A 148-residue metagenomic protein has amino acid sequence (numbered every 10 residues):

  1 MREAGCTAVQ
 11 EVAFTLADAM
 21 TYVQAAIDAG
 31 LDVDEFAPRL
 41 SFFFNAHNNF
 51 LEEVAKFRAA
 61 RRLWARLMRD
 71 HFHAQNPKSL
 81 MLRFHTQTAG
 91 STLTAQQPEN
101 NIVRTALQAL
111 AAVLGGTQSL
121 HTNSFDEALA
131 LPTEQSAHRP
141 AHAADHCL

Functional and structural regions predicted by a protein language model:
M1-A111, S124-H142: Helix-rich catalytic cores of soluble enzyme domains
G115: Metal- or metallocofactor-binding catalytic centers and their adjacent structured scaffolds across diverse enzyme
L148: Flexible, acidic glycine-rich loops studded with aromatic residues
